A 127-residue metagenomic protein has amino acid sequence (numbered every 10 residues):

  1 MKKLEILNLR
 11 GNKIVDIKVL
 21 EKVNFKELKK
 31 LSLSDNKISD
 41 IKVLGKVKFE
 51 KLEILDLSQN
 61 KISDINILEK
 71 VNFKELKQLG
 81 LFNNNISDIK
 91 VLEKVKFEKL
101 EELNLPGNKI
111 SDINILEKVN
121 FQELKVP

Functional and structural regions predicted by a protein language model:
M1, I17-K26, I41-F49, I65-K74 (+2 more regions): A structural signal for leucine-rich repeat
M1-V19, S32, K109-P127: Low-complexity/repetitive intrinsically disordered segments
L4-L9, L28-L33, L52-L57, L76-L81 (+2 more regions): Conserved hydrophobic beta-strand positions in leucine-rich repeat
S34-D35, K42, D64, F82-N83 (+2 more regions): Intrinsically disordered, low-complexity segments enriched in polar/charged small residues
